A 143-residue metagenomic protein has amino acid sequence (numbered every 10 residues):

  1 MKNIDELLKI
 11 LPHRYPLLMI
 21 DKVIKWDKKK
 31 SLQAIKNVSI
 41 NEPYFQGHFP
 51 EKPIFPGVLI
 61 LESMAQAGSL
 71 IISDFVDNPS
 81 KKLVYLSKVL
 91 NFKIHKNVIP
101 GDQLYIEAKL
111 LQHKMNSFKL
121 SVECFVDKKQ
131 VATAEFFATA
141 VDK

Functional and structural regions predicted by a protein language model:
M1, G68-E107, V131-E135, T139: Hydrophobic beta-strand-centered segment that forms part of the acyl-chain substrate-binding groove
K2-R14, K81: Short aromatic-glycine motifs in intrinsically disordered, low-complexity regions
L8, E51, I94-K96: Beta-strand-rich interaction surfaces with strong enrichment in secreted/lumenal proteins
Y15-F55: Catalytic strand-loop segment that frames the active site of acyl-thioester-processing enzymes
D21-K22, V89-F92, V122: Hydrophobic/aromatic beta-strand elements that line small-molecule binding cavities or substrate pockets in beta-rich
V23, F55-N78: Active-site helix/loop of acyl-thioester processing domains in fatty-acid/polyketide metabolism, spanning hotdog-fold
I24, I35-N37, K93, K109 (+1 more regions): Generic structural detector for well-ordered beta-strands
K29, I99-D102, K109-K143: HotDog/MaoC-like acyl-thioester-processing domains
